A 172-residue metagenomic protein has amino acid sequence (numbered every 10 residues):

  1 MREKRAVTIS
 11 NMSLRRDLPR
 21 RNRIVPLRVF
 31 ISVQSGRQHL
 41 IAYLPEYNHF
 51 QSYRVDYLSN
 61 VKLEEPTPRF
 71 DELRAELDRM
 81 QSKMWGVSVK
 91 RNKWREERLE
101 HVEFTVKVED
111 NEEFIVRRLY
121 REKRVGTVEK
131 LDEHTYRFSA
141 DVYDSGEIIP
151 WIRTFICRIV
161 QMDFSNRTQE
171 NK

Functional and structural regions predicted by a protein language model:
M1-V102, I148: Core beta-strand-centered patch of the WYL/Sm-like small regulatory domain
R79-K172: Polybasic (Lys/Arg-rich)
